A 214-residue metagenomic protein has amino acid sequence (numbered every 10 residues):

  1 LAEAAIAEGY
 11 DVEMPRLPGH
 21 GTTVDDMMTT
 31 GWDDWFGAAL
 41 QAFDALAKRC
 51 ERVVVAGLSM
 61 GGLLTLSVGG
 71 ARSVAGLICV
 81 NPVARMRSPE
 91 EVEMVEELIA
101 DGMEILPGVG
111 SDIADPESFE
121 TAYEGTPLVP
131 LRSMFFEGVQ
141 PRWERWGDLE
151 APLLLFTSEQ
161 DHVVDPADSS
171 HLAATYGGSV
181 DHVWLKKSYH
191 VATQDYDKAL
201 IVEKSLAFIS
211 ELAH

Functional and structural regions predicted by a protein language model:
L1, A151, D165-A174: Short alpha-helix in the alpha/beta-hydrolase fold that links the catalytic acid
A5-V24: Conserved alpha/beta-hydrolase
D11-M14, S170, A174-V191: Catalytic histidine neighborhood in serine/cysteine hydrolases with alpha/beta-hydrolase-type architecture
T23-R49: Catalytic nucleophile-loop/oxyanion-hole region of alpha/beta-hydrolase and closely related hydrolase-like folds
G57-G61, T65: Gly/Ala-rich beta-loop-alpha elbow adjacent to hydrolase catalytic centers
S73-E104: Flexible "cap/lid" loop of the alpha/beta hydrolase fold
D148-L149, L155-T157, D161: Short beta-strand/loop motif that positions the catalytic acidic residue of the alpha/beta-hydrolase fold
D181-H214: Catalytic active-site module of serine/aspartate enzymes centered on a nucleophile-bearing elbow/loop
